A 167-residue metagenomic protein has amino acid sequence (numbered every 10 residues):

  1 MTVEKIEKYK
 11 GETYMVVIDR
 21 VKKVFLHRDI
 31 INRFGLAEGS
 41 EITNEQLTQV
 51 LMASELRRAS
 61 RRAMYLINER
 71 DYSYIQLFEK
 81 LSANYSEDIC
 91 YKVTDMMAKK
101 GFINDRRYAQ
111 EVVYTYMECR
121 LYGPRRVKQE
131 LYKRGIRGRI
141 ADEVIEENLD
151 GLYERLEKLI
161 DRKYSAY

Functional and structural regions predicted by a protein language model:
M1-Y167: An alpha-helical, amphipathic repeat domain used for nucleic-acid recognition, typified by the mTERF helical solenoid
